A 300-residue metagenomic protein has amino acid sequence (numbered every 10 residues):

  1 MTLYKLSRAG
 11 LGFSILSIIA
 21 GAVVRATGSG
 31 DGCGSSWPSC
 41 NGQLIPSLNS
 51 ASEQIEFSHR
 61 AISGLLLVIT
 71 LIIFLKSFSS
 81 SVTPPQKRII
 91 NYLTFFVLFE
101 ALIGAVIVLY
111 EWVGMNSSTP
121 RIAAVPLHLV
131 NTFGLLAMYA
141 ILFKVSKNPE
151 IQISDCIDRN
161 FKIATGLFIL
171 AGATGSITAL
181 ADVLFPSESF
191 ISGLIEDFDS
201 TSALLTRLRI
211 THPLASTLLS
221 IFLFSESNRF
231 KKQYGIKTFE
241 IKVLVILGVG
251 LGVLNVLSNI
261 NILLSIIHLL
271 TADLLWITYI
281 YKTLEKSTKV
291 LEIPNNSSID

Functional and structural regions predicted by a protein language model:
M1-D300: Polytopic transmembrane helical bundles with strong interfacial aromatic enrichment
